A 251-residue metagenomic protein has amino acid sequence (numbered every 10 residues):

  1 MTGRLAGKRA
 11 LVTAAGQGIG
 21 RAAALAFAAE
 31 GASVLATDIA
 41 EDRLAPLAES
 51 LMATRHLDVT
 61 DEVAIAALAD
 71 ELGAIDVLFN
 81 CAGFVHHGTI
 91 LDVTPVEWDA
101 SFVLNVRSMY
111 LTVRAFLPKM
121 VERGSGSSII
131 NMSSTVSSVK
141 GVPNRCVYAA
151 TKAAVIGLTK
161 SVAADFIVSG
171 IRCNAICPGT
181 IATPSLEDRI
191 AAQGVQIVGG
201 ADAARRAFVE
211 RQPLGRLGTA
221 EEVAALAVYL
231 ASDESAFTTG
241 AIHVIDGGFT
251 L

Functional and structural regions predicted by a protein language model:
G16-Q17: Conserved glycine-rich cofactor-binding loop
T89-I90, E97-F102, F208: Substrate-binding pocket helix/loop in short-chain dehydrogenase/reductase
Y110, L214-I245, T250: C-terminal substrate-recognition "lid" of short-chain dehydrogenase/reductases
V113, T151, T159: Active-site helix of classical SDR
P118, A164-D165, A236: Alpha-helical segment proximal to the catalytic Tyr-Lys
S134: Residue(s) in the substrate-gating loop at a strand-loop-helix junction that position the organic substrate next
I167, R172, T238-G240: Short, small/polar-rich loop/turn modules that mediate ligand/substrate recognition or access, typified
